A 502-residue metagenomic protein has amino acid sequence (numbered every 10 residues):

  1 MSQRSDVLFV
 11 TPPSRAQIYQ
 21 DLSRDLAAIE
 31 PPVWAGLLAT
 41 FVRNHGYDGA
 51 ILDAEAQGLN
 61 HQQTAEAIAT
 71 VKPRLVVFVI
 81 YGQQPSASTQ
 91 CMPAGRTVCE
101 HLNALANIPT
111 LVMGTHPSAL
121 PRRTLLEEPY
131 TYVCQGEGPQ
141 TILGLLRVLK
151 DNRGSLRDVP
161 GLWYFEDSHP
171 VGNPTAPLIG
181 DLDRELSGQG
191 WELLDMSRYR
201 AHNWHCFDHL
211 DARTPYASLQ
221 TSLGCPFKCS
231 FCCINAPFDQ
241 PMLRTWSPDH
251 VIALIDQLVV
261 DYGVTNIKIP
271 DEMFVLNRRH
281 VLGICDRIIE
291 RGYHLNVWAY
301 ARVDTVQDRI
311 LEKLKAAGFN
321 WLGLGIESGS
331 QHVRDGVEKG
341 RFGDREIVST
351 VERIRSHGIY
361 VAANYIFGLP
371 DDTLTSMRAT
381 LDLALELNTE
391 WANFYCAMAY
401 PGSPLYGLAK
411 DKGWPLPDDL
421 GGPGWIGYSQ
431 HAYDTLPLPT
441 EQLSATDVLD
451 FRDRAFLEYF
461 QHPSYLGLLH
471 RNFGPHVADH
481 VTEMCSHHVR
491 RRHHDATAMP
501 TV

Functional and structural regions predicted by a protein language model:
M1-F9, A65-A69, P404-Y406, K410-V502: Radical SAM enzyme core and accessory elements
S2-L254, G263: Acidic, low-complexity intrinsically disordered segments
V7, T110, V159-P160, I267 (+4 more regions): Hydrophobic/aromatic residues located in beta-strands of well-ordered beta-sheets within soluble catalytic
S14-Q20, P85-A87, S118-R122, F227 (+6 more regions): Flexible glycine/acidic-rich beta-alpha junction loops that bind and position SAM and/or redox cofactors in anaerobic
F41-H45, H101-L105, R123, E127-P129 (+12 more regions): Alpha-helical structural signal in soluble globular domains
T64, I68-P73, G136, L282-I289 (+1 more regions): Short, electropositive alpha-helical surface patch
R123-L143, A316-L322, A379-F394: Structural recognition of alpha->loop->beta junctions
Q189-A362, L369, L374-T375, D382: Radical SAM [4Fe-4S] cluster-binding motif and immediate context
